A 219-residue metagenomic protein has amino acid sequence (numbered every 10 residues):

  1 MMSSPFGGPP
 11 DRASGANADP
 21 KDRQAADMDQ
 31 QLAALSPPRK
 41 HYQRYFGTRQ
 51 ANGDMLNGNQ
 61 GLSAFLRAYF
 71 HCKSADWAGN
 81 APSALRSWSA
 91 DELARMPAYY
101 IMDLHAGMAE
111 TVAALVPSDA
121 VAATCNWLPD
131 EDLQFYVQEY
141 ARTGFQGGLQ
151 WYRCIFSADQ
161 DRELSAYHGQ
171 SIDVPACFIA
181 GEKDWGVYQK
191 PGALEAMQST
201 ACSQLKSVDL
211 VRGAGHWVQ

Functional and structural regions predicted by a protein language model:
M2-K206: Flexible "cap/lid" subdomain of the alpha/beta-hydrolase fold that forms the substrate-access gate
V211-Q219: Catalytic histidine-centered segment of alpha/beta-hydrolase-like enzymes
